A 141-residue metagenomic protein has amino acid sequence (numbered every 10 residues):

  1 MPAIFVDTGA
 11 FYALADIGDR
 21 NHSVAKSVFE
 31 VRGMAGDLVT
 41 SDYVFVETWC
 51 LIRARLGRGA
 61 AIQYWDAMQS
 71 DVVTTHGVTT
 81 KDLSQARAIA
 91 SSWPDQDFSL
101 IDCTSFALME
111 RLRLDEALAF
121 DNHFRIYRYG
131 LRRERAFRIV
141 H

Functional and structural regions predicted by a protein language model:
M1-A3, F106, E110-H141: Acidic, PIN/NYN-like endoribonuclease modules and their adjacent C-terminal/linker elements
M1-T40, R53-D66, L131-R133: Short, well-structured N-terminal submotif of metal-dependent ribonuclease cores
F11, F45, F124-R125: A generic structural signal for short hydrophobic patches within well-formed alpha-helices
Y12-A15, I52, V72-V73, A90-P94: Short amphipathic alpha-helical interaction patches enriched in hydrophobic/aromatic residues with interspersed Lys/Arg
M34-L38, V72-T74, R113-D115: Short active-site oxyanion
V39, H76, R138-V140: General small-molecule cofactor/ligand-binding pocket signal
T75-A117, N122: Active-site neighborhoods of divalent-metal-dependent phosphate/nucleic-acid chemistry enzymes
